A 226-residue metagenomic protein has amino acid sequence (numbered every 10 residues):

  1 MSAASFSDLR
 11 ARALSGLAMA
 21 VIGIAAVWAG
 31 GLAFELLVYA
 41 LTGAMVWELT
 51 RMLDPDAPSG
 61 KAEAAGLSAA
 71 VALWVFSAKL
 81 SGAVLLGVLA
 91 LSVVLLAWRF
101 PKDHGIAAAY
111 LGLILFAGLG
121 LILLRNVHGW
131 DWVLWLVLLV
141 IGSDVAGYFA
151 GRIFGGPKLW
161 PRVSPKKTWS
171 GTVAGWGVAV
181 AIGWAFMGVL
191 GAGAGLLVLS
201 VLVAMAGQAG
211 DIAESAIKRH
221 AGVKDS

Functional and structural regions predicted by a protein language model:
S2-L202: Membrane-embedded alpha-helical bundles of polytopic integral membrane proteins
A62, R219-S226: Interfacial loop-to-transmembrane junctions
G142-R152, G207-R219: Short helical (or helix-break) motifs at transmembrane helix termini and adjacent helical loops in multi-pass membrane
